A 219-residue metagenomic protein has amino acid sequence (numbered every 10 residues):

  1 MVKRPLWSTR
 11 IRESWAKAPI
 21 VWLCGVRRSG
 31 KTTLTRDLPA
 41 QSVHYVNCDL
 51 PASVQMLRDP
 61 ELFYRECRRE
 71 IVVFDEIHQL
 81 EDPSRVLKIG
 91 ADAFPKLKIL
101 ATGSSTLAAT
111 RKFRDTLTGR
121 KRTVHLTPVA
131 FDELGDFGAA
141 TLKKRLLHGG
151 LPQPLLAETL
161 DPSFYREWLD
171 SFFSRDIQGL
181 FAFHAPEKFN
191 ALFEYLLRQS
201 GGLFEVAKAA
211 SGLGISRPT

Functional and structural regions predicted by a protein language model:
M1-W15: Pre-Walker A adenine-sensing motif
L23: Hydrophobic anchor at the beta1->P-loop junction of P-loop NTPases
K31: Conserved lysine of the Walker
L34, L38: Hydrophobic positions on the alpha1 helix immediately C-terminal to the Walker A/P-loop
H44-F74: Short glycine-rich substrate-engagement loop in P-loop NTPases that contacts/grips substrate
S84-L107, D115-T116: Conserved catalytic/switch belt of AAA+ P-loop NTPases
L107-R122, G138-A139: Short regulatory helix/loop adjacent to the ATP-binding pocket of P-loop NTPases
H125-T219: Interdomain hinge/linker elements that couple catalytic modules in large macromolecular machines
